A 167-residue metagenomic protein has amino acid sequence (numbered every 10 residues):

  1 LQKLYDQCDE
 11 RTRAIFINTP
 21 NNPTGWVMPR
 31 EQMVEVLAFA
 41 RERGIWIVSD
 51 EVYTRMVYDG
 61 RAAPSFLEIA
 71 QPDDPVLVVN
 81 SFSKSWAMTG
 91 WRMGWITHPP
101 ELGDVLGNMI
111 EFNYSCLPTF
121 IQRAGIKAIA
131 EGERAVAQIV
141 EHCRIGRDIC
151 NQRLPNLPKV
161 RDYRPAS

Functional and structural regions predicted by a protein language model:
L1-R61, L67: Active-site phosphate-binding strand-loop segment of PLP-dependent enzymes
A40, L154-P155: A generic structural signal for well-ordered alpha-helical segments
I69-V105, L117-F120: Active-site PLP attachment segment
V105-N108, F120, Q138-Q152: A non-catalytic, amphipathic alpha-helix used as a structural packing/dimerization or gating element in enzyme scaffolds
E111-P118, V160: Glycine/threonine-rich helix-loop capping motifs at alpha-helix boundaries
L117-I139: Structural motif of enzymes handling amino- and sulfur-group chemistry
I126, C143-N151, R161-S167: Conserved glycine-rich beta-strand-loop-beta hairpin in the small C-terminal domain of fold type I
